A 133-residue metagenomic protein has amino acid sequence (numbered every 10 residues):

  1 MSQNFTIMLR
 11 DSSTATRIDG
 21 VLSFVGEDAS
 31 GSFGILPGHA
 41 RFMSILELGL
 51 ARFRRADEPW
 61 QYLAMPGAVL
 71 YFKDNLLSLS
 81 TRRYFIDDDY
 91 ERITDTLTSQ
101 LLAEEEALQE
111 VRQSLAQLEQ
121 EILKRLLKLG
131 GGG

Functional and structural regions predicted by a protein language model:
M1-N4: Short, charged, intrinsically disordered terminal tails
M8, S13-S99: Compact, glycine-rich, soluble single-domain proteins
Y84-G133: Acidic/glycine-rich phosphate/pyrophosphate-binding loops and surrounding catalytic core that coordinate Mg2+
